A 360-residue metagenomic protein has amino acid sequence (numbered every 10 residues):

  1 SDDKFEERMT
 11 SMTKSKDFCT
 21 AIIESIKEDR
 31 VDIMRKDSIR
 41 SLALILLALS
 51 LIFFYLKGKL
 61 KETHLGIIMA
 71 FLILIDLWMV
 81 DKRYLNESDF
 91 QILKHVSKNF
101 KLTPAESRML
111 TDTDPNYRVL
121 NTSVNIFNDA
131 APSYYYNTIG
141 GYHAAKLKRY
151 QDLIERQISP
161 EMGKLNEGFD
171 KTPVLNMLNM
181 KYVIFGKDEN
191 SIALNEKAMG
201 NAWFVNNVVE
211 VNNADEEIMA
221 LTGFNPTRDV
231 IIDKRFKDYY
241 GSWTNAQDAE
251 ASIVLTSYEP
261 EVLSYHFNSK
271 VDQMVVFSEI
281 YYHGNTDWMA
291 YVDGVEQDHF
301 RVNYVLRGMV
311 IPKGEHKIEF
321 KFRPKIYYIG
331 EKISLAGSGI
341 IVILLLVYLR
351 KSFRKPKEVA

Functional and structural regions predicted by a protein language model:
S1-L102, I311-A360: Contiguous transmembrane helix-bundle modules in multi-pass membrane proteins
K4-I33, L44-A48, L110, M180 (+9 more regions): Solvent-exposed, non-transmembrane regions of integral membrane proteins
E6-E7, E62-F71, Y84-E87, S133-Y134 (+8 more regions): Composition- and surface-driven signal marking solvent-exposed, interaction-prone regions in large proteins
I52-Y55, Y142, W288: Tryptophan-centered motif/residue detector
L65-L72, N116-V119, K181-V183, N190-I192 (+3 more regions): Beta-sheet entry/capping signal
L77-A249, V254, K270: Extracytoplasmic
K181, R228, I232-A360: Active-site-proximal, structured, solvent-exposed surfaces of multi-pass membrane proteins that position macromolecular
